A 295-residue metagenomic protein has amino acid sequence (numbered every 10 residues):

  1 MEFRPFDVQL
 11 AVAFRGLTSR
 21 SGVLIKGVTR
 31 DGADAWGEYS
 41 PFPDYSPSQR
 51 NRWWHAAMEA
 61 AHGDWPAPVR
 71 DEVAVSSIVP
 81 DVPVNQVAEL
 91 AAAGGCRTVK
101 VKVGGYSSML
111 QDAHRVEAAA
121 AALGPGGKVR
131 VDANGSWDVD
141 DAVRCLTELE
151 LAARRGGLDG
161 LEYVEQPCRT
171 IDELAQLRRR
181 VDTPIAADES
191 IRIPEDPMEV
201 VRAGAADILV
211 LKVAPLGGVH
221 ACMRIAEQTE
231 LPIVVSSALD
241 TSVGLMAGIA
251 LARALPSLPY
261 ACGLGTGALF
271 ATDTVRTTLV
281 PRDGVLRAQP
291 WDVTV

Functional and structural regions predicted by a protein language model:
M1-R130, N134-V143, T147-R155, L258 (+1 more regions): N-terminal capping/lid subdomain adjacent to the active-site entrance of alpha/beta enzymes
M1-R4, N51-H55, G160-L161, P184-I185 (+2 more regions): Short linear motifs at secondary-structure transitions and domain/linker junctions
F6-V8, I78, D188, S236 (+1 more regions): Conserved beta-strand termini and adjacent loop/short-helix elements that scaffold enzyme active sites in alpha/beta
A61, V87, E195, T229 (+1 more regions): Residue-level detector of functional hotspots within protein domains
H62, A67, A74, T183 (+2 more regions): A structural signal for the main folded, soluble domain(s) of proteins
V103-M246, A250-A252, L269-P281: Catalytic core of soluble alpha/beta enzymes
S257-A268: Short helix/strand-capping turn motifs
